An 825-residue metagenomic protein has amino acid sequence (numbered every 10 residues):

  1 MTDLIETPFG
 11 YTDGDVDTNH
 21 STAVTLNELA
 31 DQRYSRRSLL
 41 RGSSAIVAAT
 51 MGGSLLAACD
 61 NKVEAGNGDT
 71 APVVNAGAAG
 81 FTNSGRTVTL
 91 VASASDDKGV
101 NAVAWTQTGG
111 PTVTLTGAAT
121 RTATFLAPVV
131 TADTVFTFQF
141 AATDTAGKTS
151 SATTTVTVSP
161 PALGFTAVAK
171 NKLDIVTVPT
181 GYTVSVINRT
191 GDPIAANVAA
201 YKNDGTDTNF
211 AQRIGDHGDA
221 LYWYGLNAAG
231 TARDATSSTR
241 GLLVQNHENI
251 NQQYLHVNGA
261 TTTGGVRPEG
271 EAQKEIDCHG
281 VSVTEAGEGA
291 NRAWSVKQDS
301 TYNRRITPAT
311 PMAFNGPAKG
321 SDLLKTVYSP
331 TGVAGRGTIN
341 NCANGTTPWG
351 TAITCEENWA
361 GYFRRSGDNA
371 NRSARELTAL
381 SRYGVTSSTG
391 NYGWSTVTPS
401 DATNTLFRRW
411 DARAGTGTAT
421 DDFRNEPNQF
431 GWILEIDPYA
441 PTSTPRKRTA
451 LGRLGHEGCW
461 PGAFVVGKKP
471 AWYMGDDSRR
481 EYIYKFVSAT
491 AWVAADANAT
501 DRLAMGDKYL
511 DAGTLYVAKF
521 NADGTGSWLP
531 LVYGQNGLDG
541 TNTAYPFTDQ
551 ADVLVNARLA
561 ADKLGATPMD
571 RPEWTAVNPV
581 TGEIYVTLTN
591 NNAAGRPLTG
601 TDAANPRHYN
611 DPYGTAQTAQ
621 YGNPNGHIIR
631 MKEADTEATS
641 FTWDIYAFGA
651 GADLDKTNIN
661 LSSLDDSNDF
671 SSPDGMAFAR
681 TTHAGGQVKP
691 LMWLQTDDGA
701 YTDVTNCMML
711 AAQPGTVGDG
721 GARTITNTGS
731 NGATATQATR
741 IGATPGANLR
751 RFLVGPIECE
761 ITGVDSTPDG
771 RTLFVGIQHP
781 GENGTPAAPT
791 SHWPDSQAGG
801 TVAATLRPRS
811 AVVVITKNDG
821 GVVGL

Functional and structural regions predicted by a protein language model:
M1-S38, A45-S54: N-terminal secretory signal peptides
G68-G77: Proline-enriched interdomain boundary motifs that mark the N-terminal boundary and often initiate the first structured
R86-A94: A short beta-strand segment in extracellular, disulfide-stabilized domains
S93-K98, G109, D144: Extracellular acidic, Ser/Thr/Pro-rich low-complexity tracts
K98-A104: Solvent-exposed loop segments of extracellular immunoglobulin-like
T106-L126: Surface-exposed, flexible coil segments in extracellular/virion-facing regions
S150-S159: C-terminal edge beta-strand
V158-L825: Conserved small-residue
